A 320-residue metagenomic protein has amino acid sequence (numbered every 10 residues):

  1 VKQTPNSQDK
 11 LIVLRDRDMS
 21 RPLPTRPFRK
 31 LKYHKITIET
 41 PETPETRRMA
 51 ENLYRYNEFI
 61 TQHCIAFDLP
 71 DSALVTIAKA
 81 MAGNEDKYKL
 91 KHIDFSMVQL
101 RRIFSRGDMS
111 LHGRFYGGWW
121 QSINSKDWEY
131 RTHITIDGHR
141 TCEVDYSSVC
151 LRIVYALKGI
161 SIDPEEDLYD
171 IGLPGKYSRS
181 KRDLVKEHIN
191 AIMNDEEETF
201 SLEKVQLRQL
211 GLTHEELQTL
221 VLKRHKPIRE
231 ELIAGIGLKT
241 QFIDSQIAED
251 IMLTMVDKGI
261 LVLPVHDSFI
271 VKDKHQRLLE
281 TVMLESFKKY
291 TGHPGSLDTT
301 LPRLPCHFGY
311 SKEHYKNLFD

Functional and structural regions predicted by a protein language model:
V1-Y130, H139, S296-D320: Non-catalytic nucleic-acid-binding interfaces of large nucleic-acid enzymes and RNP effectors
G117-G235: Helical catalytic core of nucleic-acid polymerases
D145-Y146, I189, L261-K272: Catalytic palm active-site di-aspartate
C150-A156, D273-V282: A short acidic (Asp/Glu
E165-K176, H266, H293-L304: A generic structural motif
E196-S201, Q276-D320: C-terminal polymerase-core module
E230-I247: Adenine-nucleotide phosphate-binding core of ATP-dependent small-molecule kinases
Q246-V265: Active-site palm subdomain of RNA-directed nucleic acid polymerases
